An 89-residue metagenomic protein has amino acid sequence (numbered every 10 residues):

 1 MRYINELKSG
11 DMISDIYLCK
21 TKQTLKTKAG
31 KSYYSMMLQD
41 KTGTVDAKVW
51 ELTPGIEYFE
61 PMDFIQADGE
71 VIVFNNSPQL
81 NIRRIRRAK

Functional and structural regions predicted by a protein language model:
M1-I13: OB-fold nucleic-acid-binding modules
K22-S32, G43-K89: OB-fold single-stranded nucleic acid-binding module
S35-D40: Short, acidic/hydrophobic/Gly-rich beta-strand patch recurrent on exposed beta strands that often constitutes part
